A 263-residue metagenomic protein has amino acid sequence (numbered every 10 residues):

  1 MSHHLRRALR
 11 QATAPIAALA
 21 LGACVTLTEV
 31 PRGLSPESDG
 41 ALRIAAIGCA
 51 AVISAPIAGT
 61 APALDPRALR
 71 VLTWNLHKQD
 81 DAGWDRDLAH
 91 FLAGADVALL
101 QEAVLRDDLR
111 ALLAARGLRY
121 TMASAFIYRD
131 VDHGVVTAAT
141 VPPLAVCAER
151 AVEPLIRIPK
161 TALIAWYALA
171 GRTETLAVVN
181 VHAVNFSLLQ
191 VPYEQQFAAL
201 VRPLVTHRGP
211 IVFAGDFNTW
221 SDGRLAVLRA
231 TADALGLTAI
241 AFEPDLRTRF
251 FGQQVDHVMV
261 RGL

Functional and structural regions predicted by a protein language model:
S2-T13: Bacterial N-terminal signal peptides that target proteins for export
A12-A23: Bacterial N-terminal signal peptides
V25-L27: Bacterial signal peptide processing site
E29-P36, G40, R119-A139, I158 (+2 more regions): Active site of divalent-metal-dependent phosphoester/diester hydrolases
P31-A58, V97, Q101-T175: Structured beta-strand-rich core segments of catalytic domains in phosphoester-bond hydrolases
A46, A68-R86, F126-I127, E153-I156 (+1 more regions): Acidic/histidine-rich helix-loop elements that form or flank divalent-metal/phosphate-binding sites at the catalytic
L69-L76, L88-R110, A165, A177-V181 (+2 more regions): Active-site beta-strand/loop signature of hydrolases that rely on acidic residues for catalysis
Q190-P203: Alpha-helical scaffold elements lining the catalytic groove of polysaccharide deacetylases
